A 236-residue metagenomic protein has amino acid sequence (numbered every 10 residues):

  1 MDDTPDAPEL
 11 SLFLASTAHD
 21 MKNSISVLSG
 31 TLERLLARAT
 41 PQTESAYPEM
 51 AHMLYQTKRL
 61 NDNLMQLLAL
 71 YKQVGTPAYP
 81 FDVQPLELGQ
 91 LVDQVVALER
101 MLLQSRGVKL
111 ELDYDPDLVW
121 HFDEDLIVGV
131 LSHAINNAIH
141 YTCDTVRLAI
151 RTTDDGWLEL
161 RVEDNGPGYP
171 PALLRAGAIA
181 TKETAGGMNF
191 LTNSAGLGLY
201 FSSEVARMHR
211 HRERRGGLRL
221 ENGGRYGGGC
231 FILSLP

Functional and structural regions predicted by a protein language model:
Y55-N63: Short alpha-helical segment of the dimerization/phosphotransfer core of two-component systems
G75-F81, V119-F122: Conserved micro-motifs of the catalytic ATP-binding
Q84, K109-L118: Conserved catalytic submotifs in the C-terminal HATPase_c
T145-G156: Short beta-strand/loop element within the Bergerat-fold HATPase_c
D164: Acidic ATP/Mg2+-coordinating residue in the GHKL
G168-A176: Short helix N-cap motif at coil->helix boundaries in the Bergerat
R207-G223: Glycine-rich ATP-binding loops of the HATPase_c
